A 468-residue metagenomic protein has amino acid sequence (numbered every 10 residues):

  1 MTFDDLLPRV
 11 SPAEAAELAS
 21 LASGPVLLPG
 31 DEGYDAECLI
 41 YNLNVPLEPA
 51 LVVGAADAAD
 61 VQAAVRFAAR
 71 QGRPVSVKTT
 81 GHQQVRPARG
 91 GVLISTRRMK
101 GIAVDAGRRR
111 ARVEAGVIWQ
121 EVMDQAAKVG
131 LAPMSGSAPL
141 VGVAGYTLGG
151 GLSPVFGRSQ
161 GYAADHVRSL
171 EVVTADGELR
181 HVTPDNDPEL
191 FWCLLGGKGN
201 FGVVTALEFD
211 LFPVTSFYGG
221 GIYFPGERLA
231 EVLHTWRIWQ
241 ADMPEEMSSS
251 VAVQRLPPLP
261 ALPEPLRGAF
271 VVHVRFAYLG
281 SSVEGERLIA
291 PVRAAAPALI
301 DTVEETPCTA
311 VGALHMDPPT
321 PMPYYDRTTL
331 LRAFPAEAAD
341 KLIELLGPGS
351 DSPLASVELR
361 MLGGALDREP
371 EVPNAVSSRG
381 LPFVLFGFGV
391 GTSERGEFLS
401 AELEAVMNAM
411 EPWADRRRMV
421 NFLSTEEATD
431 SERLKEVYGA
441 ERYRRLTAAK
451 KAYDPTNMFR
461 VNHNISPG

Functional and structural regions predicted by a protein language model:
M1-G468: Soluble FAD-dependent oxygen oxidases
